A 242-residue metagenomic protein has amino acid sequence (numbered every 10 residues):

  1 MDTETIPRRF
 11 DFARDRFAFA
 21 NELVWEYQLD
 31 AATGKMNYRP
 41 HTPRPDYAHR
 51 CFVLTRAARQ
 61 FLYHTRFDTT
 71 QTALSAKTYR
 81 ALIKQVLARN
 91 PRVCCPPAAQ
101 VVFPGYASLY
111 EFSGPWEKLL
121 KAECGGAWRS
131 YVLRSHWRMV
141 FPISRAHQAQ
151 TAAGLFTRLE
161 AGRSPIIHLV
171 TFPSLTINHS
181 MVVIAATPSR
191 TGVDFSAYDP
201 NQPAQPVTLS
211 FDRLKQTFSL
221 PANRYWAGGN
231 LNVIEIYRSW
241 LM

Functional and structural regions predicted by a protein language model:
T5-R145: Cysteine-nucleophile protease catalytic domains, especially the papain-like/related folds used in DUB/UBL proteases
T55, M181-V183, A197: Long, contiguous hydrophobic alpha-helical segments, chiefly transmembrane helices and signal peptides
R59, H168, S196: Functionally constrained cores in energy, signaling, and assembly domains
S144-R190: Active-site-adjacent substructure of cysteine-protease-like catalytic cores
S174-N178, T187-M242: Cys-His-centered catalytic/binding microenvironment captured across papain-like cysteine peptidases and homologous
